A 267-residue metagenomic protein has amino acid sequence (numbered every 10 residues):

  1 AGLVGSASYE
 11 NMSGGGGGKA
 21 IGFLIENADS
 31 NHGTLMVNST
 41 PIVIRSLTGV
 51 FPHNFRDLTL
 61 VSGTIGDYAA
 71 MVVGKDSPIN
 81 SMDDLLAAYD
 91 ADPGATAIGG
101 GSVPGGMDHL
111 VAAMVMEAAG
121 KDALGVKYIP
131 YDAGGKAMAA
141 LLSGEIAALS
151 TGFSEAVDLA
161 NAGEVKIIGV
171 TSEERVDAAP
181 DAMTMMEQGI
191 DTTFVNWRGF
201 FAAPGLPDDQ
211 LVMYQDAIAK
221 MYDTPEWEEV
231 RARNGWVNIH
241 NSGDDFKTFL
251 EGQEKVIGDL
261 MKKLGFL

Functional and structural regions predicted by a protein language model:
A1-D57, A95, K121-A148, N238-N241 (+1 more regions): N-terminal (or domain-start) structured segment
G16, A28, S81, G144-E145 (+4 more regions): Conserved functional loop/turn residues at catalytic and ligand-binding sites
G16-A20, T40, S81, D108-V111 (+9 more regions): Stable alpha-helical elements in mature extracytoplasmic
F23-G33, S46-K136, M185, W197-V230: Hinge/capping helix and adjacent helix->loop/strand transition within the periplasmic-binding protein
L24-I25, A112, L141-L142, A160-G163: Hydrophobic residues within well-ordered alpha-helices
T40-V50, A113-G120, A147-P180: A ligand-binding cleft/hinge motif common to bilobed small-molecule-binding domains
E155-D223, N234, G252-K255: C-terminal lobe and pocket-closing loops of periplasmic/extracytoplasmic Venus-flytrap solute-binding proteins
D223, W227-T248: Mature extracytoplasmic/periplasmic domains
